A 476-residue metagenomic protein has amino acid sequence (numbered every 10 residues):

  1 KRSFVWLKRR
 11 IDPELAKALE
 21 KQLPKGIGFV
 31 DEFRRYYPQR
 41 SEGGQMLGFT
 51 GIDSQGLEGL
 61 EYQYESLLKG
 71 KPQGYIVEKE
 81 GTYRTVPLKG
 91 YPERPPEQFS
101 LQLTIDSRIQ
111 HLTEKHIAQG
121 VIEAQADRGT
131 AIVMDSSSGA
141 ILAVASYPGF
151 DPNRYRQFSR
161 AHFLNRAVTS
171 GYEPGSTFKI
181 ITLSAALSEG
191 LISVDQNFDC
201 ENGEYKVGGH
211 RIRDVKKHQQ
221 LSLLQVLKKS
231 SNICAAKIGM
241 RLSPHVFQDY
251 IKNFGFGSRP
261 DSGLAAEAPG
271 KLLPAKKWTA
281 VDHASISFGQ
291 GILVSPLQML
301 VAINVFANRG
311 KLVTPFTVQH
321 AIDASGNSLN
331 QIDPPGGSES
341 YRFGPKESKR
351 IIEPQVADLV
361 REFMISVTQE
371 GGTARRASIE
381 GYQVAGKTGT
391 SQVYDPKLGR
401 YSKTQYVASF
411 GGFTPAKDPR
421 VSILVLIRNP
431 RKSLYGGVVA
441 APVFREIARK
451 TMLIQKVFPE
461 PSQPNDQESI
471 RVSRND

Functional and structural regions predicted by a protein language model:
K1-Q98, V425: Small/polar-residue-rich segments within soluble enzyme cores
F4, G26, T85-G129: Conserved, well-ordered alpha-helix/loop/beta-strand core segments that scaffold catalytic motifs
V5, P13, K17, K21 (+19 more regions): Solvent-exposed, polar/charged alpha-helical surfaces in well-ordered, non-transmembrane soluble domains, broadly
E80-P92, A131-S176, I181-I427, V457 (+1 more regions): Beta-lactam-recognizing serine transpeptidase/beta-lactamase-like catalytic domain environment
H116-A124, G149, G190, T368 (+1 more regions): Structural motif corresponding to the C-terminal cap of alpha-helices
R428-V439: A short acidic/glycine-rich loop-to-helix N-cap element
L453-E460: Flexible helix-coil linker/hinge segments at domain or subdomain boundaries
S462-P464: Alpha-helical transmembrane segments of multi-pass membrane proteins
